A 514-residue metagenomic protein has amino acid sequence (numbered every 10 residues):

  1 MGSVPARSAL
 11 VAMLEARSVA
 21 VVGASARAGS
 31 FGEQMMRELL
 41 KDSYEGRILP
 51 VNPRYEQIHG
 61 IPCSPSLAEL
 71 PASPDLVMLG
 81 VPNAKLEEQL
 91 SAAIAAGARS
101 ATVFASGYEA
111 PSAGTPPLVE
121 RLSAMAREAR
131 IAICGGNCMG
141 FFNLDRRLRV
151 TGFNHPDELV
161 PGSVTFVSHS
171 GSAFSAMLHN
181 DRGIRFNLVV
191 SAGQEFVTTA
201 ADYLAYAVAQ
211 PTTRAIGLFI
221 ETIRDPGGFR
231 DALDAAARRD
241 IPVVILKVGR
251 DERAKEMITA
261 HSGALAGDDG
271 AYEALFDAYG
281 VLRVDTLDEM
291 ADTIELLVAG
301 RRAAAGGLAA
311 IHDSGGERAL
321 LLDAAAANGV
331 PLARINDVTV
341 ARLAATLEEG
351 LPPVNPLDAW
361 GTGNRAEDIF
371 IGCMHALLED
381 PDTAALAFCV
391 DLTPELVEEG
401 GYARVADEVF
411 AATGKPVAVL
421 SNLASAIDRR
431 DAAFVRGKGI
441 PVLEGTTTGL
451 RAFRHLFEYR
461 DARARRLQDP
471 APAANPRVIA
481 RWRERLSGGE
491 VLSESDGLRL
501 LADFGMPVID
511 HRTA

Functional and structural regions predicted by a protein language model:
M1-A514: Catalytic-core regions of core metabolic enzymes, especially those transforming organic acids/acyl-group intermediates
